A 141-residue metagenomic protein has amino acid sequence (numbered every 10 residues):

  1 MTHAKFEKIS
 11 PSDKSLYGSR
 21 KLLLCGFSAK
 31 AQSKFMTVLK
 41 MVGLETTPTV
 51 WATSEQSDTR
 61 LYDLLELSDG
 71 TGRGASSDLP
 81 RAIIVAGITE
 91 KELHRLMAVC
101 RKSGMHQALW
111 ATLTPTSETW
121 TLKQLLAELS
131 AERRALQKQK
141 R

Functional and structural regions predicted by a protein language model:
M1-E66: N-terminal, charge-rich interaction modules
M1-K5, R134-R141: N-terminal charge/polar-biased segments
I9-L16, D69-S76, R101: Short, flexible, solvent-exposed loop/turn segments with mixed acidic/basic and small polar residues
G18-C25, D78-V85, L96: Short, structured motif recognition centered on aromatic/hydrophobic residues
L22, S33-K34, T47, I88-Q139: Helix-rich interaction surfaces within compact, conserved domain-sized segments that mediate assembly or partner
A52-D58, L79-A82, L113-E118, K140-R141: Short C-terminal domain-edge/linker segments immediately following a structured domain
S54-I84: Short, intrinsically disordered low-complexity segments
